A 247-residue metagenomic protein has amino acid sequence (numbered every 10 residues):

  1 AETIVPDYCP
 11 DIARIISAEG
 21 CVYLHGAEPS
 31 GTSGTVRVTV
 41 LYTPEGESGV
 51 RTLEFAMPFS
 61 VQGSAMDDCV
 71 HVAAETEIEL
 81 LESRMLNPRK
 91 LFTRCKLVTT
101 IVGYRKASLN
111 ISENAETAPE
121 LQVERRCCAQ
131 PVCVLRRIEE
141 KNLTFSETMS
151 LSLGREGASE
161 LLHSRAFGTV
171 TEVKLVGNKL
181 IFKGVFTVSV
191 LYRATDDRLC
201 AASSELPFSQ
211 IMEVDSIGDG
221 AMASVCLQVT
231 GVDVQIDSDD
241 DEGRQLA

Functional and structural regions predicted by a protein language model:
A1-A247: Viral structural modules
